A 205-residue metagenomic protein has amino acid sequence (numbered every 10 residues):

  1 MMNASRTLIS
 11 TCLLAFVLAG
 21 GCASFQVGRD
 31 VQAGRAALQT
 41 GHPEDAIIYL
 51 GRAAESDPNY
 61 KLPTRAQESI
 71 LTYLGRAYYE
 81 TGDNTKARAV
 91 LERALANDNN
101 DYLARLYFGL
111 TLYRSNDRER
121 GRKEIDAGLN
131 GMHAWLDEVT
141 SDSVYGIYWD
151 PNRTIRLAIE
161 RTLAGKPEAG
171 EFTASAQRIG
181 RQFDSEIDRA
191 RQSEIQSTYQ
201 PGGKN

Functional and structural regions predicted by a protein language model:
A54, Y102, L110-D137, L163-P167: TPR/TPR-like (Sel1-like) alpha-helical repeat modules
W135-N205: Terminal, low-structured helical/coil segments at or just beyond the last alpha-helical repeat
